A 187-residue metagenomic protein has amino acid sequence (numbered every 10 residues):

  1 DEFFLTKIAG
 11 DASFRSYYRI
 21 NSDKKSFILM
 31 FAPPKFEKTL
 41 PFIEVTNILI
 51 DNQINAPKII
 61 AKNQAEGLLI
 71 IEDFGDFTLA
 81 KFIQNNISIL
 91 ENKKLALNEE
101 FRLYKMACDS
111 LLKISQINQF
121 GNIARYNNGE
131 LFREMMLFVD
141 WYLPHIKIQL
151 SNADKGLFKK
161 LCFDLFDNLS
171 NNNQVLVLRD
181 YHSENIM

Functional and structural regions predicted by a protein language model:
D1-F4, P41-F42, K160, D167-N168: Short Pro/Gly-enriched beta-strand edge/turn motifs at strand-loop
E2, N55-A56, L150: Residue-level detector of short coil/turn "hinge" positions at structural boundaries
F3-N21: ATP-binding glycine-rich phosphate-binding loop
L5-A9, P33-P34, Y126-N128, L178: Glycine-rich loop motifs involved in handling phospho/adenylate chemistry
A12, K24, N63, E130 (+2 more regions): A generic fold-level signal
R15-I20, L29, I114, F163-M187: Active-site acidic catalytic loop and adjacent metal/ATP-binding pocket of ATP-dependent phosphoryl transfer enzymes
Y18-L131, L137: ATP-binding pocket architecture of kinase catalytic cores
Q119-R125, G129-E130, E134-V177: An alpha-helical support segment within catalytic cores of ATP-dependent transferases
